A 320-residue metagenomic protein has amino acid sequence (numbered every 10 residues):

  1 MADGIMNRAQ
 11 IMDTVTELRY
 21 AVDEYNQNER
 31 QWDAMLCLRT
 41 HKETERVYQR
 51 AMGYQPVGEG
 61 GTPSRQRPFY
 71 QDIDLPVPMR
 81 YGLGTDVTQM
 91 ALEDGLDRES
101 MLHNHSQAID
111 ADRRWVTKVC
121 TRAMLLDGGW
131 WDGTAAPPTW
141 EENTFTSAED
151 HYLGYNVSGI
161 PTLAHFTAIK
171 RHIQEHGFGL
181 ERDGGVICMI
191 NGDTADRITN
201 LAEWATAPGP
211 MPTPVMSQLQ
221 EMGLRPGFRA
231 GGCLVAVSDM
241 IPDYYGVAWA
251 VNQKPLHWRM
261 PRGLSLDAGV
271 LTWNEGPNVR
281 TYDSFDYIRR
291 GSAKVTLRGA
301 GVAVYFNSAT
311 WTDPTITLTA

Functional and structural regions predicted by a protein language model:
M1-D33, T317-A320: N-terminal alpha-helical "arm" segments
Y20-Y81: Assembly/oligomerization interface modules of large self-assembling protein complexes
D74-A136, S284-Y287, V295: Long, contiguous amphipathic alpha-helices that act as assembly "spine/axial" helices in icosahedral shell and virion
L83, R182-V186, G231-C233: Structural beta-strand/beta-sheet cores of well-ordered domains, especially the beta-sheet scaffolds that support
A91, R114, T194-D196, I241: Short loop/turn segments at secondary-structure transitions that flank enzyme active sites
W131-V215: Extended, solvent-exposed, turn-rich assembly/linker loops in the middle of proteins
A148-Y155, N200-A320: Sequence/fold signature of self-assembling virion shell proteins
